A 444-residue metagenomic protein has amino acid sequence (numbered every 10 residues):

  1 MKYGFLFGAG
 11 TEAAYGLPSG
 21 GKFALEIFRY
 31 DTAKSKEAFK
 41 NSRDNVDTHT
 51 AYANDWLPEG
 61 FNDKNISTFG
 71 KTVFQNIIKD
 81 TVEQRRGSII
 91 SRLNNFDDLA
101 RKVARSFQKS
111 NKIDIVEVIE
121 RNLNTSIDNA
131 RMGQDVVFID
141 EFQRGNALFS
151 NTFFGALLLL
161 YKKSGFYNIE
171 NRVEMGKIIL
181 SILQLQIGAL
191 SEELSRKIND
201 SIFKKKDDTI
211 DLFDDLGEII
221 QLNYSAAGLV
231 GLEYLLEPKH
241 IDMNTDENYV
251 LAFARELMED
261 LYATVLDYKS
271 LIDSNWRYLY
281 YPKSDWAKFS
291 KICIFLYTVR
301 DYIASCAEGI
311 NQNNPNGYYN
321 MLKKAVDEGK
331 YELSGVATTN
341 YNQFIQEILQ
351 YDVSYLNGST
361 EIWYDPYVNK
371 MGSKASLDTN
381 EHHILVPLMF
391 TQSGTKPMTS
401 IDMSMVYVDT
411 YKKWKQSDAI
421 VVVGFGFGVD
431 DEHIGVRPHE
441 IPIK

Functional and structural regions predicted by a protein language model:
M1-G335, Q416-S417, G428, H433-V436 (+1 more regions): Non-catalytic accessory regions outside enzyme or core folds
P18-S19, L349, V368: Short coil/turn segments at secondary-structure boundaries
D44-H49, D378-K415: Acidic, metal/cofactor-coordinating or nucleic-acid-engaging core segments within structured domains
T339-Q343: Short, polar loop motifs at secondary-structure junctions
F344-Q350: Short active-site loop/helix that positions an aromatic residue
Q350-S359: Active-site regions of enzymes building and remodeling cell-envelope glycoconjugates
E361-G372: Short, charged, surface-exposed secondary-structure boundary motifs
